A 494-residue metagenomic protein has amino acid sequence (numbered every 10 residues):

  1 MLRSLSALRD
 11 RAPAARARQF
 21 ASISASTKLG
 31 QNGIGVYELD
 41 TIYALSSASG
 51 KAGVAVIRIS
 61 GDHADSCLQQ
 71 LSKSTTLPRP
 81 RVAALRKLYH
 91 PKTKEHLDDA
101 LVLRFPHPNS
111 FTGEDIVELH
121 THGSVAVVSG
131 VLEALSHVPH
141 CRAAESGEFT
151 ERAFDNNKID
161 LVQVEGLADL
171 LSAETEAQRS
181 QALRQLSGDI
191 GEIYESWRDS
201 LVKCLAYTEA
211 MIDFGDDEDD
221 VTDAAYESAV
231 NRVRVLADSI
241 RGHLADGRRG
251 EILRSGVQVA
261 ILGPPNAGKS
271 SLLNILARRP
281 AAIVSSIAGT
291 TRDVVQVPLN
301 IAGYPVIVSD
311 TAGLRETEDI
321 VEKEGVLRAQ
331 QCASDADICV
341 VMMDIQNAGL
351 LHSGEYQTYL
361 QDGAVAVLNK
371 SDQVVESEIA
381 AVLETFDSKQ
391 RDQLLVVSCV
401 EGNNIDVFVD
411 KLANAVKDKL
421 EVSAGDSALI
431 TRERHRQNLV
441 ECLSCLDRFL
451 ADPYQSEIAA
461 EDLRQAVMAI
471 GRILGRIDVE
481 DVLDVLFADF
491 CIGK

Functional and structural regions predicted by a protein language model:
L2-S180, R184, G188, Y359-L360 (+1 more regions): A glycine-rich (often HGG/GG-containing) alpha/beta subdomain
A25-L29, G33-S49, E176-N300, T317 (+1 more regions): C-terminal-of-GTPase-core extension/linker across diverse P-loop GTPases
R86-P106, G289-T317, D335-I338: Switch I (G2) and immediately adjacent beta-strands of P-loop GTPase domains
A134, G166, C332-D335, K411: Alpha-helical scaffold elements adjacent to nucleotide-binding pockets in ATP/GTP-utilizing enzyme cores
R142, P305-I307, Q393: Conserved beta-strand segments of alpha/beta enzyme cores
N157, N266, D310: Conserved G/P- and acidic residue-centered "switch" motifs that form tight phosphate/ATP-binding loops in soluble
V308, M342, V367: Generic enzyme active-site microenvironment
E322-Q346: Inter-motif core of Ras-like GTPase G domains
